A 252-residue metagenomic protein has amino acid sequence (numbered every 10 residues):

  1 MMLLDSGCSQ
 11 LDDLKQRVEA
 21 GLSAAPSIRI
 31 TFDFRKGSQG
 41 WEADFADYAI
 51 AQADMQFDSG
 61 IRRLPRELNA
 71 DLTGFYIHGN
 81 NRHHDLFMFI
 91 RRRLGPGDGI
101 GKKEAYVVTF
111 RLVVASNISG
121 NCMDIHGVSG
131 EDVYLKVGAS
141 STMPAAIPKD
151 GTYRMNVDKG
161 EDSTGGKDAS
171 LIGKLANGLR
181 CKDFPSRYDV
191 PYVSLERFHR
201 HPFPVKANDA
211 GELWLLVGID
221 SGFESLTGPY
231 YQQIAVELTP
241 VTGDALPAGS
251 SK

Functional and structural regions predicted by a protein language model:
M2-I28, S250-S251: Bacterial Sec-dependent N-terminal signal peptides
G40-D71: Extracellular glycan-recognition surfaces and repeat-rich motifs
G60-F89: Surface-exposed, low-complexity/disordered Ser/Thr/Gly/Pro/Asn-rich loops and linkers
N81-I100, S194-P202, Y231-Q233: Short beta-strands within extracellular/lumenal beta-sheet-rich domains
K102-S119, V217-I219: A short beta-strand element within beta-rich, extracytoplasmic domains of secreted/secretory-pathway proteins
Y134-P185: Beta-strand-rich interaction/scaffold domains
N177-C181, P185, D189-H199, L216-L226: Short beta-strand-plus-loop segments that form exposed binding edges in beta-rich domains
P204-D220: Noncatalytic modules at the cell exterior or secretory-pathway interfaces, chiefly beta-strand-rich lectin/adhesion
